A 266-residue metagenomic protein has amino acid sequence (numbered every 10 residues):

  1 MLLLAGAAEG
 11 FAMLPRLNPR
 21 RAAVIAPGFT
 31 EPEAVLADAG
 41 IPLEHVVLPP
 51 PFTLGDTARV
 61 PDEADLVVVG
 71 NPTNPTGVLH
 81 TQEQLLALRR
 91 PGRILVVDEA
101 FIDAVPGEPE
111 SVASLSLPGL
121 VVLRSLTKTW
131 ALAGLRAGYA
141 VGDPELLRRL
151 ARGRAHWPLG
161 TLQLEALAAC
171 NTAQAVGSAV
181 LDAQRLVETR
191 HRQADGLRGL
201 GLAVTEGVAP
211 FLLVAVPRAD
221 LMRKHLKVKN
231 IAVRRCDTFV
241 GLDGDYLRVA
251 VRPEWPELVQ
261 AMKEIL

Functional and structural regions predicted by a protein language model:
M1-A22, G138: Conserved beta-loop-alpha segment that forms the PLP phosphate-binding cup at the N-terminus of a helix
M13-G70: PLP-dependent aminotransferase-like
A37, E44, E99-P109: Conserved PLP-enzyme active-site core in the AAT-like
L48-D103: Active-site phosphate-binding strand-loop segment of PLP-dependent enzymes
G119-L197, L202-T205: PLP-dependent aminotransferase class I/II
L186-V187, L197-K229, V251: Conserved PLP-binding catalytic core of the aspartate aminotransferase-like
L213-P217, K229-L266: Conserved PLP-binding active-site segment of the aspartate aminotransferase-like
